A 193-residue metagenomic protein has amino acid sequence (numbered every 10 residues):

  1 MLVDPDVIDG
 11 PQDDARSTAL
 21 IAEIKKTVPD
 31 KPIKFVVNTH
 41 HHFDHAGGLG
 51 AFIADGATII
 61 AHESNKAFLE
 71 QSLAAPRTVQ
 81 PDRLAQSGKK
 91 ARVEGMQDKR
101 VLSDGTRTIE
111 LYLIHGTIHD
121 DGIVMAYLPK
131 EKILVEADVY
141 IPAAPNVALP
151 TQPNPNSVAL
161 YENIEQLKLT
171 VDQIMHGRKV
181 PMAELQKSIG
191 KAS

Functional and structural regions predicted by a protein language model:
L2-A15, T27, K99-S103, T108-S188: Metallo-beta-lactamase
D14-I60, Q166-T170: Active-site metal-binding motif and surrounding structural segment of the metallo-beta-lactamase
S17-I21, A46-L49, K66, E70 (+2 more regions): Extracytoplasmic/secreted envelope proteins and their assembly/folding machinery, especially bacterial periplasmic
I21, G48-A51, L73-A74, V147-A148 (+1 more regions): Short amphipathic alpha-helical segments
K31-F35, I60-S64, R83-S87, L134-D138 (+1 more regions): Glycine-rich loops and low-complexity Gly/Arg-rich segments that provide flexible linkers or classic glycine-based
H40, S64, R178: Residues that line or immediately flank small-molecule/substrate-binding pockets and catalytic motifs
D55-G122, P129, K191: Flexible, acidic/histidine-containing loops and adjacent segments that form or flank the divalent-metal
